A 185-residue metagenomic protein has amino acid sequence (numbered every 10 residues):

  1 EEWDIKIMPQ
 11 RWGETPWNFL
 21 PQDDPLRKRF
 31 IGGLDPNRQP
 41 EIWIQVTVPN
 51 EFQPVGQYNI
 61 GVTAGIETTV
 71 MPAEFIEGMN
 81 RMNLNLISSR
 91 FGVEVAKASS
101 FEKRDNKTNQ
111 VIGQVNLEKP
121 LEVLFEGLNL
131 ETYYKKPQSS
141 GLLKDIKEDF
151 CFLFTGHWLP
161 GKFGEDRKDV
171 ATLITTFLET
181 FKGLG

Functional and structural regions predicted by a protein language model:
E1-E14: N-terminal subdomain of nucleotide-sugar transferases
E2, L128-G185: Conserved catalytic-core segment of nucleotide-activated headgroup transferases in glycan assembly
W3-I5, N59, L121: Hydrophobic anchor at the start of a short beta-strand that flanks the dinucleotide cofactor-binding loop
I7-P9, I44-T47, F125, G156 (+1 more regions): Short beta-strand segments
R11-K97: Extended catalytic core of nucleotide-activated donor transferases of GT-like folds
Q22, S100-R104, Q138-S140, D169-V170: Short secondary-structure boundary/capping segments
E77-N80, F101, G113-N116, E179-K182: Short, surface-exposed basic-aromatic patches at helix termini and helix-loop junctions that form
L84-K135: Donor nucleotide-sugar binding/catalytic pocket of nucleotide-sugar-dependent glycosyltransferases
